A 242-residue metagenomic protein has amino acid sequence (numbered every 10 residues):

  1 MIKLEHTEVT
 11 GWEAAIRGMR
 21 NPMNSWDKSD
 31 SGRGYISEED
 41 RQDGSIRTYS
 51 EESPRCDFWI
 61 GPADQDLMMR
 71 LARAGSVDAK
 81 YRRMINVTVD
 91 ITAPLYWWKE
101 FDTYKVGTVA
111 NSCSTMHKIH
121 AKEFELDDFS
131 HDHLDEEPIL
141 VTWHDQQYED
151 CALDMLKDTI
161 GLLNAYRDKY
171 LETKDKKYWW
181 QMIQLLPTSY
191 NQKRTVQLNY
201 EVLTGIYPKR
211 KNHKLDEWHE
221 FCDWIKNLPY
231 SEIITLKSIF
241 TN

Functional and structural regions predicted by a protein language model:
M1-N242: Family-specific signature for flavin-dependent thymidylate synthase
